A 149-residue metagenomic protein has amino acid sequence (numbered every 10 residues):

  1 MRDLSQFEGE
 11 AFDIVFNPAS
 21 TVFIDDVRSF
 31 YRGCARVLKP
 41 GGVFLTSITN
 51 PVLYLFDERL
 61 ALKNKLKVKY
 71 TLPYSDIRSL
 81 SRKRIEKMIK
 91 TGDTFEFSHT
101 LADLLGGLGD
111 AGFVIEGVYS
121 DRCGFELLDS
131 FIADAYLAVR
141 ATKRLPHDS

Functional and structural regions predicted by a protein language model:
M1-R2, V52: Adenine-nucleotide cofactor-binding loop residues
R2-V15: A short acidic, Gly/Pro-enriched loop at the edge of an enzyme's catalytic core that lines a small-molecule cofactor
D13-R28: A short SAM/SAH-binding and catalytic strip from SAM-dependent methyltransferases
F16, T46-I48, G117: Hydrophobic residues in well-ordered beta-strands that form the structural core
R28-V43: A short glycine-rich, Lys/Arg-flanked "PGG" loop and its adjoining helix->strand segment in the class I
V43-K83: Conserved class I S-adenosyl-L-methionine
F95-V118: Short alpha-helix
A111-F113, L127-S149: Core SAM-dependent methyltransferase catalytic element
